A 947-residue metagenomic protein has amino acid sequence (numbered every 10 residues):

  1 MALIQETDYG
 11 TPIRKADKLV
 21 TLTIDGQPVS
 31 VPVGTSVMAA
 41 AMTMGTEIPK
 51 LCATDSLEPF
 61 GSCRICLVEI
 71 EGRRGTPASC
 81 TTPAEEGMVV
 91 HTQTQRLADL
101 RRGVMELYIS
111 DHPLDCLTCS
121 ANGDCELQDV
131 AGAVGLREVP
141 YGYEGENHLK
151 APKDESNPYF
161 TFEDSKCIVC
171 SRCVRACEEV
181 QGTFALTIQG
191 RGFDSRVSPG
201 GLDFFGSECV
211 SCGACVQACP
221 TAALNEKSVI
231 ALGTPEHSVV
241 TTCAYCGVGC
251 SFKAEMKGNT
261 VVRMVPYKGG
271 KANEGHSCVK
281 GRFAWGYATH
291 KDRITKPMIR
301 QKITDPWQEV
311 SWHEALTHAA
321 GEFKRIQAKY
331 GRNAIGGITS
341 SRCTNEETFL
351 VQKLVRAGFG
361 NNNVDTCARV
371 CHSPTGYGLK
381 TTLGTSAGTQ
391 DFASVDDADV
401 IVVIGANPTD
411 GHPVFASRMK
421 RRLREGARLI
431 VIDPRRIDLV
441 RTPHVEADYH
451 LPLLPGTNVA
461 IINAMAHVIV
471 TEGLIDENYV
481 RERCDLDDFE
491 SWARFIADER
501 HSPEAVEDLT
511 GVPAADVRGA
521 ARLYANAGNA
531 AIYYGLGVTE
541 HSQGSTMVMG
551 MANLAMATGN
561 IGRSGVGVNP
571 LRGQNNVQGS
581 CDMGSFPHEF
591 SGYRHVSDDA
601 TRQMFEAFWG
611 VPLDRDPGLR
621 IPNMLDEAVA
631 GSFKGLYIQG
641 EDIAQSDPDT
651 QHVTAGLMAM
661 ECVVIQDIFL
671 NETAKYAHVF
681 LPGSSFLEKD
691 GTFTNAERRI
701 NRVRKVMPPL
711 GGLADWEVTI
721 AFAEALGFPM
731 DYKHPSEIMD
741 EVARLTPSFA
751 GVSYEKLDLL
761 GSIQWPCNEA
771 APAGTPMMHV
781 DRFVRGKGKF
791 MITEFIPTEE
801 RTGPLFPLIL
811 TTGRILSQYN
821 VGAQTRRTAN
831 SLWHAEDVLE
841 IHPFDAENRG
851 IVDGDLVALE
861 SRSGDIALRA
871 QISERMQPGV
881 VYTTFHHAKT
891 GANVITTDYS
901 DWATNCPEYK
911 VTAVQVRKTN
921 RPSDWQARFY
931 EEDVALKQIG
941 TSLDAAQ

Functional and structural regions predicted by a protein language model:
A2-Q5, P12-K15, L19-S36, M42 (+9 more regions): N-terminal export/assembly segments and adjacent metallocofactor-ligating motifs of anaerobic energy-metabolism
G10, T46-T54, S228-V229, G559-G562: Active-site phosphate-binding and catalytic loops of NTP-dependent enzymes
L22, V68, D853-S863, Q915-V916: Short conserved beta-strand and strand-loop elements enriched in small hydrophobics with frequent Asp/Gly
D25, E71, C219, K257 (+5 more regions): Short strand-coil-strand connectors
V29-E86: N-terminal cofactor/phosphate-binding cores enriched in small/glycine residues, especially glycine-rich loops such as
F205-S207, I230-C246, I299-N576, H595-A773 (+2 more regions): Cofactor-pocket helix-loop regions in the catalytic cores of large enzyme subunits
S580-C581, F586, P735-A829: Long, low-complexity segments enriched in small/aliphatic residues
G711, A823-E860, L868-E908: Short beta-strand-centered segments at strand-helix junctions
